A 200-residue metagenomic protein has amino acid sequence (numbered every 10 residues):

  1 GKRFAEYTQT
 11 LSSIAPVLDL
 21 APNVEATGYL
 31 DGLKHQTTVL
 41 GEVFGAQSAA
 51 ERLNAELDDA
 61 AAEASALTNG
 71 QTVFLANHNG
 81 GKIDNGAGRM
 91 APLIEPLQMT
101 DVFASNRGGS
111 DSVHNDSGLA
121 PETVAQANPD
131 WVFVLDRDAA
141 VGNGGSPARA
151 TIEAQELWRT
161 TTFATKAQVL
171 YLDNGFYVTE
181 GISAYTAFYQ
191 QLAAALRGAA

Functional and structural regions predicted by a protein language model:
G1, V124, N128-F133: Proline-aspartate-enriched helix->loop->beta-strand connector
T10-G80, G175-A200: Extracytoplasmic substrate-binding proteins
S13-A15, L97, T165: Short, structured coil segments at secondary-structure junctions
T72-H78, A104-S105, F133-L135: Short, conserved beta-strand edge motifs with alternating hydrophobic and charged residues
N79-I83, S110: Short, catalytically relevant binding-site loops at active-site mouths
A87-S117, G175: Alpha-helical, coiled-coil/dimerization segments enriched in small aliphatic residues
N115-A125, A154-L157: A short, acidic, amphipathic alpha-helical segment used as a generic capping/interface helix at domain edges
D130-A200: Structured C-terminal subdomain patch of bacterial secreted/periplasmic proteins
